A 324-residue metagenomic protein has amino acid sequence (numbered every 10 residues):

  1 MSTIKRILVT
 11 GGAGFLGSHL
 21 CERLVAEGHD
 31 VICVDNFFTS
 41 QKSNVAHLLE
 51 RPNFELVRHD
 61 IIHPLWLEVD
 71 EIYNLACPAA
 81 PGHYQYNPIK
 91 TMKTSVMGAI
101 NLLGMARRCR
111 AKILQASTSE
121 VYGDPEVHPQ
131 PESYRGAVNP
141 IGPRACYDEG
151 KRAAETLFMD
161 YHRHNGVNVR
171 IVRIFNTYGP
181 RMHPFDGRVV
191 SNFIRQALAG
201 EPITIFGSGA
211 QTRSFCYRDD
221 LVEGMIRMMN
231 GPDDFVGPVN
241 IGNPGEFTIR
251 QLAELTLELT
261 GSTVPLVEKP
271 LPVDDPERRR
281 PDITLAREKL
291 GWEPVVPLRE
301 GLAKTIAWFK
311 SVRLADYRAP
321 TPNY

Functional and structural regions predicted by a protein language model:
M1-T177, W292, K304-A307, V312-A315 (+1 more regions): N-terminal Rossmann-like NAD(P)+-binding domain of SDR-like oxidoreductases, especially those catalyzing
L20, H59, N176, R195-Y324: C-terminal substrate-binding subdomain of Rossmann-fold SDR/epimerase-dehydratase oxidoreductases
S40, L67, P184, F247 (+2 more regions): Residues that form or flank phosphate/diphosphate-binding pockets in enzymes that use nucleotide phosphates
K42-V45, E155, S191, R250 (+2 more regions): Short, surface-exposed alpha-helical segments at coil->helix boundaries
E50, E126, M182-D186, G245 (+2 more regions): Residue-level signature of the cytosolic catalytic core of signaling kinases
M92, M182-D186, S214: Nucleotide-sugar-dependent glycosyltransferase donor-binding/catalytic pocket residues
A99-I100, R152-M159, S191-I194, V222-E223 (+1 more regions): Conserved active-site helix of classical SDR/Rossmann-fold NAD(P)-dependent CH-OH oxidoreductases
C146, A154, D186, I249 (+1 more regions): Conserved donor sugar-nucleotide recognition element shared by glycan-biosynthetic enzymes
